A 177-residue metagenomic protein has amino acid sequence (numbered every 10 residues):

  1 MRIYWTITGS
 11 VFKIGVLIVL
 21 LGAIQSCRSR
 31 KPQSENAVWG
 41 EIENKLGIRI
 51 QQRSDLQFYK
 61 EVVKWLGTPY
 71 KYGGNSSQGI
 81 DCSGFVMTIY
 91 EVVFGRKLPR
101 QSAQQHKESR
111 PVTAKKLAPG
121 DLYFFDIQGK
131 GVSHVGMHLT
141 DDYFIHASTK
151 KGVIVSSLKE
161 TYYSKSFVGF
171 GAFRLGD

Functional and structural regions predicted by a protein language model:
R2-I14: Bacterial N-terminal signal peptides that target proteins for export
G22-S26: C-terminal motif of bacterial Sec signal peptides marking the signal peptidase cleavage site
R28-G40, N44-I50, R96, P111-V112 (+2 more regions): Aromatic- and glycine-rich peptidoglycan recognition patches
Q33-N36, G40-Q78: Post-signal-peptide N-terminal segment of Sec-exported extracytoplasmic proteins
K45-L46, T68-P119: Catalytic cysteine-centered active-site loop
G120-L122, D142: Structural motif
